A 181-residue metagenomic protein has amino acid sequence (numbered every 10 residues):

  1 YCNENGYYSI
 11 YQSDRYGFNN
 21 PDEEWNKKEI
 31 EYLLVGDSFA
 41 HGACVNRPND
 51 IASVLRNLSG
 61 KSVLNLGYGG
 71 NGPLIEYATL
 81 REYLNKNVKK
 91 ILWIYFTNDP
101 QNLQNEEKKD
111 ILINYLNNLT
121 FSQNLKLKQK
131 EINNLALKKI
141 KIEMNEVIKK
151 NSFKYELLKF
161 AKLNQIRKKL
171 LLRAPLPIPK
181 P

Functional and structural regions predicted by a protein language model:
Y1-L58, A78, K154, K159-P181: Membrane/wall-proximal cationic-aromatic binding patches
E31-V35, L64, I91: Conserved beta-strand elements of the Class I
F39, G69, T97: Catalytic metal-binding/acid-base residues of hydrolase active sites
V45, N49-I51, Y68, E76 (+2 more regions): A generic "cationic amphipathic patch" detector
R56, S62-P73: A conserved hydrophobic secondary-structure block that centers on an alpha-helix together with its immediately flanking
K61-S62, N87: Secondary-structure boundary/capping positions in well-ordered alpha/beta enzyme cores
L74-P181: Interaction-surface signature
